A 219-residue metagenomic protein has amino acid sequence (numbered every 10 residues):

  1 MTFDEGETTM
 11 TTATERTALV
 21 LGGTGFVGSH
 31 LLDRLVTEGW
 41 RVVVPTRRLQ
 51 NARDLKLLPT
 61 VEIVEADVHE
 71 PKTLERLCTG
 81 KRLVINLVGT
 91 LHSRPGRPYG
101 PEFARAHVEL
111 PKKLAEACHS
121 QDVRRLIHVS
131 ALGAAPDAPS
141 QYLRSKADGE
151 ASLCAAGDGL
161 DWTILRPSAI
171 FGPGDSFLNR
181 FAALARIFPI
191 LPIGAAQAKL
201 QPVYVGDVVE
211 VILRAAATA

Functional and structural regions predicted by a protein language model:
T11-T12, R16-W40: N-terminal Rossmann NAD(P)H-binding glycine-rich loop of SDR-like oxidoreductase domains
L21, P45, L87-V88, L126-L132 (+1 more regions): SDR active-site strand-loop-helix element
Q50-Q121, L132-P136: NAD(P)H-binding glycine-rich loop region in Rossmannoid oxidoreductase-like domains and their noncatalytic homologs
S93, L132-Y142, I170-D175: Conserved catalytic-site region of short-chain dehydrogenase/reductase
F103-P111, I127, K146, Q201: Short alpha-helix in the Rossmann-fold core of NAD(P)-dependent oxidoreductases
S130, A151-S176, A183: Conserved beta-loop-beta element that borders a ligand/cofactor-binding pocket
S176-F177, A195-A217: Substrate-positioning beta->alpha
F181-G194: A short C-terminal helix-loop "cap" of Rossmann-like NAD(P)-dependent dehydrogenase/epimerase domains
